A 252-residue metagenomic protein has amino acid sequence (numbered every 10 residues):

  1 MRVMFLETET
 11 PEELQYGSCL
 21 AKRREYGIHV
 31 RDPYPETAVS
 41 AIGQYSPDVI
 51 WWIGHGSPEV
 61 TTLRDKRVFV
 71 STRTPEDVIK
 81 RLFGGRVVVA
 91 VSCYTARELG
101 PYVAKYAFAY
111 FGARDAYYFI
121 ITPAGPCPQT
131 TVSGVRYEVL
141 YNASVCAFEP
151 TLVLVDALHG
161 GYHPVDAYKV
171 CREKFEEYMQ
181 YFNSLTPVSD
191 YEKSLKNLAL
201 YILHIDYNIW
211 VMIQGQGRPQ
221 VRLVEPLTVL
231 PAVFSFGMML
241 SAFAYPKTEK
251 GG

Functional and structural regions predicted by a protein language model:
M1-I53, V87-A90, P246: A domain-level signal for caspase-like cysteine endopeptidase catalytic cores and their zymogen-processing architecture
E9-E12, Y34-T37, H55-E59, C93-E98 (+1 more regions): Solvent-exposed loop/turn segments at secondary-structure junctions within structured extracellular/periplasmic domains
A21-D32, G84, K105-A116: Structural alpha-beta junctions
G43-P47, P75-F83, G100-F111: Short, surface-exposed basic-aromatic patches at helix termini and helix-loop junctions that form
G56-G84: A short, glycine/acidic-enriched catalytic loop
A96-E225: Active-site-proximal C-terminal subdomain of hydrolase catalytic domains
E225-A232: Short, hydrophobic alpha-helical membrane anchors of single-pass surface/secreted proteins
G237-G252: Short hydrophobic alpha-helical membrane-entry/anchor segments
